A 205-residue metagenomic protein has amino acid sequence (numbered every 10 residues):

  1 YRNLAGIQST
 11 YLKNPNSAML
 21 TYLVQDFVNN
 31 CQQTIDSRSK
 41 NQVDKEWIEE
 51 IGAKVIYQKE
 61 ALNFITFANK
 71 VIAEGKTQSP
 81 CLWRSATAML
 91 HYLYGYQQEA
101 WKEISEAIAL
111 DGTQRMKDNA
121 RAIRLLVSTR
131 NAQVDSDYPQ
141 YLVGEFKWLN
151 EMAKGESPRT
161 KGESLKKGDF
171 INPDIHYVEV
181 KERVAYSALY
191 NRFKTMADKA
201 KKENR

Functional and structural regions predicted by a protein language model:
Y1-R205: Extracytoplasmic/secretory-pathway proteins
